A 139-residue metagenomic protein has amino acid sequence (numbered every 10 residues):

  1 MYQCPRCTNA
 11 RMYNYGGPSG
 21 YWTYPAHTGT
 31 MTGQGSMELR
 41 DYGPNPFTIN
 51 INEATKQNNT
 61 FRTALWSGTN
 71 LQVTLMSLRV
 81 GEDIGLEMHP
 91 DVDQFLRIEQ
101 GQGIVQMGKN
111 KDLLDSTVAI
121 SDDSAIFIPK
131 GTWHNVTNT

Functional and structural regions predicted by a protein language model:
M1-N70, V118: A short, N-terminal "cap"/entry segment at the start of jelly-roll beta-barrel domains of the cupin/DSBH fold
E53-T55, D112, T137-T139: Double-stranded beta-helix
N58-T60, Q72-D91: Conserved short histidine dyad/triad with adjacent acidic residue
A64, V73-S77, F95, T117 (+1 more regions): Conserved hydrophobic/aromatic beta-strand scaffold that supports enzyme active sites
I84-L86, V105-Q106, I128, W133-T139: Short beta-strand His + acidic residue motifs that chelate non-heme Fe in jelly-roll/DSBH and cupin folds
D91-N110: Glycine- and acidic-residue-biased ligand/ion/polar-headgroup-sensing regions
K109-K130: Short acidic-glycine-tyrosine-enriched beta hairpin
